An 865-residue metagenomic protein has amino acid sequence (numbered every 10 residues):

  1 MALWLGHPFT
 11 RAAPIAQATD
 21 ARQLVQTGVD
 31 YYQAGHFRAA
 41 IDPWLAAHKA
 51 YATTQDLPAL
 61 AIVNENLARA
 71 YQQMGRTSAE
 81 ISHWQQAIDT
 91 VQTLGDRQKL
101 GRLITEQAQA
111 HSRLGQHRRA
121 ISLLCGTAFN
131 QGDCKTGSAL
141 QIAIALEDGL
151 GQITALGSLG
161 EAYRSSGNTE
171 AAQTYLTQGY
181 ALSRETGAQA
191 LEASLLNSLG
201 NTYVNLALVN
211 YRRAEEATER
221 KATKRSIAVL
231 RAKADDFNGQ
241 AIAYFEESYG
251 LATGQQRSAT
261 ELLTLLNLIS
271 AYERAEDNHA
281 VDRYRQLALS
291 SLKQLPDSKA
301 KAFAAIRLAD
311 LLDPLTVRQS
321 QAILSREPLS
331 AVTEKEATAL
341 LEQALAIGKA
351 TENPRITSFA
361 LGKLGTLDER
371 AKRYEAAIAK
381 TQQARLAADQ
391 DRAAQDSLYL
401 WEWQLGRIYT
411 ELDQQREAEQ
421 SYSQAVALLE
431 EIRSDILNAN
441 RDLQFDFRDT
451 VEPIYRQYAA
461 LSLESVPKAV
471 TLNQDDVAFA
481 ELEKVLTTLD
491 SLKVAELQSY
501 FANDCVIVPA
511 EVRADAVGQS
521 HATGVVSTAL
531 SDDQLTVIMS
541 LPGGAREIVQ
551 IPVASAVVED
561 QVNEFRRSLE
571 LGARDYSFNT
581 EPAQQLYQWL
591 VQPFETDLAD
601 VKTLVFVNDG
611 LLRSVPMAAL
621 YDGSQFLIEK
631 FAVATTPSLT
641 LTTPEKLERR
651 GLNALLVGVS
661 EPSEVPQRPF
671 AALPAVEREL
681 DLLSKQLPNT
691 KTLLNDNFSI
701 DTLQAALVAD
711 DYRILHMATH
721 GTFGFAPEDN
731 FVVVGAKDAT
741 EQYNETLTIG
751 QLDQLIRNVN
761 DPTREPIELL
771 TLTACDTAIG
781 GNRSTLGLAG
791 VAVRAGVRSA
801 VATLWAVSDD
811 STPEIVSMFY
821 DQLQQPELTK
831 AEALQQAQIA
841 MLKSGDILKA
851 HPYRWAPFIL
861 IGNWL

Functional and structural regions predicted by a protein language model:
A2-I15, D42-A50, D89, C134-Q141 (+2 more regions): Repeat-mediated protein-protein interaction surfaces in helical alpha-solenoids
A2-I62, N66: N-terminal leader/linker segments that initiate helical-solenoid repeat arrays
A18-R22, Q26, I41, D133 (+5 more regions): Amphipathic alpha-helical repeat elements characteristic of tetratricopeptide repeat
A18-T19, R38, P58, Q98 (+7 more regions): Residue signature of alpha-solenoid helical repeat architecture, marking inter-repeat boundaries and helix-start
W44, Y51, W84, V91 (+10 more regions): Hydrophobic/aromatic packing residues within the alpha-helices of TPR/SEL1-like helical repeat arrays
L45, A52-T53, R76-T93, Q116-R119 (+6 more regions): Tandem repeat domain/solenoid detector
N197-Q584, Q588, Q592, L598-Q625 (+2 more regions): Alpha-helical solenoid repeat scaffolds used for protein-protein interaction
I323, A510-A554, Q561, R566 (+1 more regions): Catalytic cores of enzymes
